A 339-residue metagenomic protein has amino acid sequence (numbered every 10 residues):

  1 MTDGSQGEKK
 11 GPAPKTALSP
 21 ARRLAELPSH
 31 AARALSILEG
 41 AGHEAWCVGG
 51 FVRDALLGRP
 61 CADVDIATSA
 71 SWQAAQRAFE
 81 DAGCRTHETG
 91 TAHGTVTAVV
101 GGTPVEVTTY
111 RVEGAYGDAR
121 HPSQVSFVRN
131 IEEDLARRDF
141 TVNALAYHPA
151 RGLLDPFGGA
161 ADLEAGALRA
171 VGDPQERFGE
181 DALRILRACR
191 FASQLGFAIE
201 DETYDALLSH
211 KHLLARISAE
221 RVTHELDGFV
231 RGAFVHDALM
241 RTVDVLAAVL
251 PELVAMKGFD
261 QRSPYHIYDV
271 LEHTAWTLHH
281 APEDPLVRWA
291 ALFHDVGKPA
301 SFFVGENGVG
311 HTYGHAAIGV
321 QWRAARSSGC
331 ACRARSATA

Functional and structural regions predicted by a protein language model:
M1-A339: Catalytic cores of the polymerase beta-like nucleotidyltransferase superfamily and closely associated nucleotide
